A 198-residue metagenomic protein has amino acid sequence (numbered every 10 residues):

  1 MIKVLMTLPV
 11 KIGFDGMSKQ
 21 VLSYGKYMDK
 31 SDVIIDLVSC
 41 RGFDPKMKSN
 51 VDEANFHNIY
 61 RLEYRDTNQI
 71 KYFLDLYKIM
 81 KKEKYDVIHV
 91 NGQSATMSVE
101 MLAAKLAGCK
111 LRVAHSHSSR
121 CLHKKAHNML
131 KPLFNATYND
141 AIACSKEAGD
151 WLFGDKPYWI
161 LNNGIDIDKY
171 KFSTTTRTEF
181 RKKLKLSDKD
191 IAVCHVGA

Functional and structural regions predicted by a protein language model:
I2, M6-K19, S23-K71: N-terminal strand-loop element at the rim of the active site of nucleotide-sugar-dependent glycosyltransferases
K3-T7, S187-A198: Conserved donor-binding/catalytic core segment of Leloir-type glycosyltransferases
M6, Y77-A95, V113: Short N-terminal targeting/anchoring amphipathic segment
V10, G92-S94, S145-K146: Helix N-cap/beta->alpha junction signal
I88-C109, L122-H123, K131: An aromatic- and histidine-rich active-site surface loop
L106, V113-A143, D150-F153: A conserved, positively charged/aromatic
E147, G164: Carbohydrate-associated surface elements
K171-L186: A short helix/loop element that forms part of the nucleotide-sugar donor recognition site in Leloir-type
